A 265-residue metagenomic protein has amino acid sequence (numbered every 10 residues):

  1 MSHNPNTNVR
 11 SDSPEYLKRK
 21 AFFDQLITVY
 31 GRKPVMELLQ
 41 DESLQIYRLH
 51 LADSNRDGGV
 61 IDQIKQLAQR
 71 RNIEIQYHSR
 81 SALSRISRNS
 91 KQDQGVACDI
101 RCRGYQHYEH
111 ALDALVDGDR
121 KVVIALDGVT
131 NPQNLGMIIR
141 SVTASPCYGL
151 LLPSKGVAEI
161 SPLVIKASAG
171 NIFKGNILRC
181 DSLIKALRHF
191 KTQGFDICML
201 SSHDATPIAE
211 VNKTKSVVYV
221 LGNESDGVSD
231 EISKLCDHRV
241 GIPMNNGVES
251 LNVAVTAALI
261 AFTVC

Functional and structural regions predicted by a protein language model:
M1-D113: N-terminal positively charged helical leader segments and presequences
L44, L51, D113-T206: RNA substrate-binding interface of SAM-dependent RNA methyltransferases
V60-I61, G156-L163, D226-S233: Short, glycine/polar-rich helix-capping loops at beta-to-alpha or helix-loop-helix junctions that flank or form
E74-H78, L178, Q193, V240: General small-molecule cofactor/ligand-binding pocket signal
Q76, G149-P153, G241: Short hydrophobic alpha-helical runs that function as membrane-insertion/retention elements
I86-R101, S168-N171, T214-G222: Short basic, glycine-rich beta-strand/loop surfaces that mediate nucleic-acid
A144, P162-N171, D230-C265: Structured adenosyl-cofactor binding patch, chiefly the S-adenosyl-L-methionine
C198-A254: Active-site/ligand-binding-proximal alpha/beta "capping" segment
